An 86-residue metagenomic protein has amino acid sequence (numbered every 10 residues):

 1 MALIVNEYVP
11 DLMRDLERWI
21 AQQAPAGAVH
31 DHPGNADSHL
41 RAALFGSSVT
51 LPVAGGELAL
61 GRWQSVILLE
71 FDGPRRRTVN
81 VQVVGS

Functional and structural regions predicted by a protein language model:
M1-S86: Active-site histidine-anchored catalytic micro-motif
